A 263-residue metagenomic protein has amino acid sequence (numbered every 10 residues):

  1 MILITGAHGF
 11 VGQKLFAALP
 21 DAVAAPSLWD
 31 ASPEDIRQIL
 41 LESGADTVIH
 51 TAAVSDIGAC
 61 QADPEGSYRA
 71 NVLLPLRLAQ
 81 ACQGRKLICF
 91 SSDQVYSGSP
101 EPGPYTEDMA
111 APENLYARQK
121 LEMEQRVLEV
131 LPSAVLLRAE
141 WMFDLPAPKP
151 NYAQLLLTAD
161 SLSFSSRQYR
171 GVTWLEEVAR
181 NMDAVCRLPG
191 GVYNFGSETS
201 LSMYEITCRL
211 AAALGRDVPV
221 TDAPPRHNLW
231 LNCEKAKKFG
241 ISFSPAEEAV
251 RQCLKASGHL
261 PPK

Functional and structural regions predicted by a protein language model:
M1-L19: N-terminal Rossmann NAD(P)H-binding glycine-rich loop of SDR-like oxidoreductase domains
T5, V48-A52, L87-D93, L137-A139: SDR active-site strand-loop-helix element
A31, A62, G66-L74, E107-N114 (+1 more regions): Glycine-rich NAD(P)-binding loop of the Rossmann-fold in SDR/ketoreductase-type enzymes
S32-A70, A81: NAD(P)H-binding glycine-rich loop region in Rossmannoid oxidoreductase-like domains and their noncatalytic homologs
L76-E113: Conserved Rossmann-fold NAD(P)-dependent oxidoreductase catalytic core, especially the SDR/UDP-sugar
Q125-E177: NAD(P)-dependent short-chain dehydrogenase/reductase
N181, V185-C233, P262: Mid/C-terminal beta-alpha module of Rossmann-like enzyme folds, strongest in SDR-family dehydrogenases/epimerases
A246-K263: Amphipathic terminal alpha-helices
